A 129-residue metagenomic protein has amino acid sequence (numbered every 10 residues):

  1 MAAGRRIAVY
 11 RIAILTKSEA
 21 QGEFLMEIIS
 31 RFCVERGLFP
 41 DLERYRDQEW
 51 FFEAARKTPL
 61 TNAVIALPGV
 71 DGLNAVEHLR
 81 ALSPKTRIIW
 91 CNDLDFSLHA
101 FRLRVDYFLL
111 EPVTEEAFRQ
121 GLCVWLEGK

Functional and structural regions predicted by a protein language model:
M1-A13, K17-E27: Non-catalytic signal-transmission and effector/linker regions of two-component phosphorelay proteins
I7, G37-F39, S83, L103: Short, well-ordered coil/turn elements that cap or connect secondary structure elements
R11, D41, R87: Residues at the starts of beta-strands that form the adenosine-phosphate
L15-E19, R46-Q48, I65-G69, D93: Structural motif
E19-E43: Two-component/phosphorelay signaling modules centered on CheY-like receiver
E43-Y45, L109: General small-molecule cofactor/ligand-binding pocket signal
Y45-T61: Acidic, metal-coordinating helix/loop segments flanking the phosphotransfer/catalytic sites of two-component signaling
T61-A66, V70-G128: CheY-like receiver
